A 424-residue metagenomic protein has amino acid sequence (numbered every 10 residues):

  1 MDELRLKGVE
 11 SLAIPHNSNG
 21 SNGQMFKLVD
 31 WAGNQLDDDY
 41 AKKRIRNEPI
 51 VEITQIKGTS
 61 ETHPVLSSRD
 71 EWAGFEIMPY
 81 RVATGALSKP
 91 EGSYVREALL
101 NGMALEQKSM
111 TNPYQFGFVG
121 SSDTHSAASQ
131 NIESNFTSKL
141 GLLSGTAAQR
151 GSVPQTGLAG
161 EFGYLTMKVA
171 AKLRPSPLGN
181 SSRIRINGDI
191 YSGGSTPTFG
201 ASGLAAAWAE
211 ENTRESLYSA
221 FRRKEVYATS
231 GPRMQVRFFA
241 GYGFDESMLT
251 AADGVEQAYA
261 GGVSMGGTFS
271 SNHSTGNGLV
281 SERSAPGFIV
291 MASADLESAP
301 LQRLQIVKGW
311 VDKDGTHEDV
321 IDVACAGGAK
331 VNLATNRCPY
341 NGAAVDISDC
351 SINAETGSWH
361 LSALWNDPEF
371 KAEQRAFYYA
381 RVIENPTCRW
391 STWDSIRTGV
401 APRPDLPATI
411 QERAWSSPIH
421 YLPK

Functional and structural regions predicted by a protein language model:
R5-S11, N17-K424: C-terminal functional module detector
